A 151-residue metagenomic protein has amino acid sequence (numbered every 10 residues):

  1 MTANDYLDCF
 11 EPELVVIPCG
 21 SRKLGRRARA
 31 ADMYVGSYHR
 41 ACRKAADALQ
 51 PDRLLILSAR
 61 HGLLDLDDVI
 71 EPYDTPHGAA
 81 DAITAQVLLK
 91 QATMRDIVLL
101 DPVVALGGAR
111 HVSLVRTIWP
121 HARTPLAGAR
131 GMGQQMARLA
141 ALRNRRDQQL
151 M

Functional and structural regions predicted by a protein language model:
M1-M151: Peripheral peptide segments
